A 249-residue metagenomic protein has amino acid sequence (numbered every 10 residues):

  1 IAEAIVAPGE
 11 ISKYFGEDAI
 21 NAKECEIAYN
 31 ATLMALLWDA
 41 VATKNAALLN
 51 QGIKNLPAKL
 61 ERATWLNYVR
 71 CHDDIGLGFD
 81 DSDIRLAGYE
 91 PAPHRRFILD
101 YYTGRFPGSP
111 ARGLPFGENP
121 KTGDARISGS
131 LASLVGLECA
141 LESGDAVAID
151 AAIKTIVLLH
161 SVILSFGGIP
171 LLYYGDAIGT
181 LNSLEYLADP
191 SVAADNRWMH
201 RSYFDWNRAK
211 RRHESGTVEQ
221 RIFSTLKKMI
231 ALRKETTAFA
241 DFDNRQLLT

Functional and structural regions predicted by a protein language model:
I1-T249: Active-site and adjacent substrate-binding regions of carbohydrate-active enzymes
